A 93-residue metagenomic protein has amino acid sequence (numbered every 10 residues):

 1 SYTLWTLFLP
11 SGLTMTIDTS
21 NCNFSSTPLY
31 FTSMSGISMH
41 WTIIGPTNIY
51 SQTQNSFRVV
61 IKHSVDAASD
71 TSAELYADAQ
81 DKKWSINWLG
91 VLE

Functional and structural regions predicted by a protein language model:
S1-E93: Extracellular receptor-binding modules and their adjoining Ser/Thr/Gly/Asp/Asn-rich linkers
